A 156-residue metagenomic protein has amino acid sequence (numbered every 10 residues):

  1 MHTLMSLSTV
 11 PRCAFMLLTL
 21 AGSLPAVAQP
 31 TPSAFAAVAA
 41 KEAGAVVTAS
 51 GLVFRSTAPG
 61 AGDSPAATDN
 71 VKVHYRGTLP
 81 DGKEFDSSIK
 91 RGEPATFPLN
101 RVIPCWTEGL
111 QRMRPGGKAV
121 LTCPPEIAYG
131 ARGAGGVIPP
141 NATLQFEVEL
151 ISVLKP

Functional and structural regions predicted by a protein language model:
H2-P156: Cross-family detector of peptidyl-prolyl cis-trans isomerase
